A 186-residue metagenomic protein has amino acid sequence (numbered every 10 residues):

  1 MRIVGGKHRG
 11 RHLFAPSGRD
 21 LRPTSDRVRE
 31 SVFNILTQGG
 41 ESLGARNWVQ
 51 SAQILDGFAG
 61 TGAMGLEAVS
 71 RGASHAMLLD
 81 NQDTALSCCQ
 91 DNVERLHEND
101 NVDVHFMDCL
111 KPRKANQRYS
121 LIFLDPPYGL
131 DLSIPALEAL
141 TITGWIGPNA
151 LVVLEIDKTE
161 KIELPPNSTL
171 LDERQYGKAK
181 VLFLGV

Functional and structural regions predicted by a protein language model:
M1-V186: Class I S-adenosyl-L-methionine-dependent methyltransferase catalytic core
